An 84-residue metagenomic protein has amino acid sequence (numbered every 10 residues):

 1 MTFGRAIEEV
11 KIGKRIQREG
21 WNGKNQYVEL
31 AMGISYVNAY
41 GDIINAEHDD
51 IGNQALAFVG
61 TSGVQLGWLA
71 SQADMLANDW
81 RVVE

Functional and structural regions predicted by a protein language model:
M1-V10, G23: Surface-exposed ligand/attachment interfaces on beta-rich extracellular proteins
T2, E47, S71-Q72: Alpha-helix initiation/capping motif
E19-Y40: Short, structured protein-protein interaction patches enriched in aromatics and acidic/basic residues, typified by
W21-G23, D49-I51, A73-M75: A generic structural signal for short, non-catalytic loop/turn and secondary-structure boundary residues
S35-A57, S62-V64: Basic/aromatic-rich interaction segments and small domains that mediate binding to polyanionic partners
N53-E84: Short, compact, well-ordered microdomains
